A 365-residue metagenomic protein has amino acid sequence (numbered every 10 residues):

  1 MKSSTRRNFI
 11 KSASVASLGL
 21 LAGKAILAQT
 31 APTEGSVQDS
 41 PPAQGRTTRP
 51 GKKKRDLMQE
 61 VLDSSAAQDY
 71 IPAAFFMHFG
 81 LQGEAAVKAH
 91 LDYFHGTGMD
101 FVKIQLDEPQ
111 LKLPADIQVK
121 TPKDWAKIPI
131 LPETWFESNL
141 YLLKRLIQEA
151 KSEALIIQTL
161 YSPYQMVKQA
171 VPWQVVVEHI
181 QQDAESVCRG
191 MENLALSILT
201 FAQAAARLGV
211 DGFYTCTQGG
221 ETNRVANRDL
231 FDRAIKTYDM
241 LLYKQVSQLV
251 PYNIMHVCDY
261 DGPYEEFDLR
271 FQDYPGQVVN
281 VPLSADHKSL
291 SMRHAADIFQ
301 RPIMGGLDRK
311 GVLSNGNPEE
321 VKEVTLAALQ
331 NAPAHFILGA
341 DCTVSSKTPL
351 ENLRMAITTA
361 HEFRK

Functional and structural regions predicted by a protein language model:
K2, N8-Q29: N-terminal export signals
E34-S40: Mature N-terminal, pre-catalytic/accessory segment of carbohydrate-active enzymes
G45-M77, D100, L131, W135-K365: Active-site loop segments of alpha/beta catalytic cores
Q68-K88, D92: N-terminal beta1-alpha1-beta2 module of alpha/beta enzyme domains
H78-L81, D107-K112: Short active-site-proximal "capping" loops at secondary-structure junctions
K88-D107, D273: Catalytic domains of carbohydrate-active enzymes, especially glycoside hydrolases
H90, K112-K120: Glycine-rich loop at the start of a catalytic domain that most often binds anionic cofactors/ligands
K120-I128, I180: Active-site gating loops and adjacent loop-to-helix segments of metal-dependent hydrolytic enzymes
